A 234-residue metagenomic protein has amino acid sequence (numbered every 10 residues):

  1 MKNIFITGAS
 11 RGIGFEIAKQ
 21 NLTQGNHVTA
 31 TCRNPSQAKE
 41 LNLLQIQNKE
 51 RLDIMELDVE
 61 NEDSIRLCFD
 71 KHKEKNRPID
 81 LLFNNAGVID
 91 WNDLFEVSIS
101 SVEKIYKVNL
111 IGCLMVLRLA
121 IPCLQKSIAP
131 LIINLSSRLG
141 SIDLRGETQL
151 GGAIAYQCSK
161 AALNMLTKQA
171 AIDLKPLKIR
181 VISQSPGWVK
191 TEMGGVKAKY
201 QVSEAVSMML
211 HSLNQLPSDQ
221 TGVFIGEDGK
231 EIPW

Functional and structural regions predicted by a protein language model:
S10, E16-K19: N-terminal Rossmann NAD(P)H-binding glycine-rich loop of SDR-like oxidoreductase domains
Q24-K39: Conserved glycine-rich Rossmann-like NAD(P)H-binding loop of the short-chain dehydrogenase/reductase
E56-L67, I99: The beta1-alpha1 cofactor-binding region of Rossmann-like NAD(H)/NADP(H)-dependent oxidoreductases
L67, K71, N92-E96, S100-K107: Active-site Tyr-X3-Lys motif and surrounding loop/helix of classical short-chain dehydrogenase/reductase
N85-N92: Conserved NAD(P)H cofactor-binding loop of Rossmann-fold oxidoreductase domains
F95, I99-E103, Q125, A129-K175: Catalytic loop of short-chain dehydrogenase/reductase
P176, S183-Q184, G195-W234: C-terminal helical subdomain
